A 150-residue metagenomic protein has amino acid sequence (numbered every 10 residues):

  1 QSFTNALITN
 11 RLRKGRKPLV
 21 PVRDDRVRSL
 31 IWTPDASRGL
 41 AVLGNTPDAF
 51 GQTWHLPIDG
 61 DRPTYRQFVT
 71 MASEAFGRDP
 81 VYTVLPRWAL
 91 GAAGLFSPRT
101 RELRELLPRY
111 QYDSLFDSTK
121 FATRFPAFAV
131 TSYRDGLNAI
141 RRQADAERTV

Functional and structural regions predicted by a protein language model:
Q1-S2, V22-P34, I58-G60: Glycine-rich "substrate-gating" loop/helix at the edge of Rossmann-like oxidoreductase active sites
T4-N10: Short, flexible helix-coil linker/hinge segments at the edges of structured domains or between repeats
N10-I31, G39-L43: A conserved pocket-lining segment of Rossmann-fold NAD(P)-dependent short-chain dehydrogenase/reductase
L30, R62, L115, V130: Short aromatic/basic micro-patch
D35, Q67, K120: Ca2+-coordinating acidic residues in Ca2+-binding motifs
G39-L103, Y133, L137-V150: Mid/C-terminal beta-alpha module of Rossmann-like enzyme folds, strongest in SDR-family dehydrogenases/epimerases
R87-P126: A hydrophobic C-terminal alpha-helical subdomain
